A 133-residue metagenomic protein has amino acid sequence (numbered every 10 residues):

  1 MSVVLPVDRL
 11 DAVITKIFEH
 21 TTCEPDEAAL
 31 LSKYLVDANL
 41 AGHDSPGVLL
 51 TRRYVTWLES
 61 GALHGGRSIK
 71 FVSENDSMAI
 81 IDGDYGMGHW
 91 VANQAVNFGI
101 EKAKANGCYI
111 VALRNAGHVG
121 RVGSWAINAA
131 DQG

Functional and structural regions predicted by a protein language model:
M1-T21: Generic N-terminal amphipathic, Lys/Arg-enriched alpha-helix
V3-V4, G86-H89, Q132: Conserved, well-structured ligand/cofactor-binding cores
E19-T22, L40-D44: N-terminal and secondary-structure boundary signal
P25-V36: Short, well-structured alpha-helical segments
S32, C108-G133: Glycine-rich anion/phosphate-binding loop at the beta-strand->alpha-helix junction
V36, H89-R114, A126: Alpha/propeptide regions of enzymes that mature by internal proteolysis
P46-K102: Active-site cofactor/substrate anionic-group-binding motifs, chiefly glycine- and Lys/Arg-rich phosphate-binding loops
